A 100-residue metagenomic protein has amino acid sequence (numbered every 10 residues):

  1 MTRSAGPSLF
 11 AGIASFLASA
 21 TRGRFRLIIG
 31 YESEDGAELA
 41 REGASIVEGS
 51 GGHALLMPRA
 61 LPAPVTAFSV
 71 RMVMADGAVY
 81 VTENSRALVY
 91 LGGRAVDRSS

Functional and structural regions predicted by a protein language model:
M1-G43: An N-terminal, well-structured beta->alpha segment
R3, P7, A44, A60 (+2 more regions): Metallocofactor- and cofactor-centric catalytic cores in central/energy metabolism, strongly enriched
R22-R26, S50-H53, V73-G77, Y90-L91: Short coil/turn connectors at secondary-structure junctions
E32-L39, A60-L61, E83-A87: Gly/Ser/Thr-rich loops at beta-strand to alpha-helix junctions that form or flank small-molecule/cofactor-binding
R41-H53: Short helix-loop-beta junction
H53-L61: A short glycine-rich beta-strand->turn/loop micro-motif centered on a GG-aromatic cluster
V65-S100: Active-site phosphate-binding/coordination module
